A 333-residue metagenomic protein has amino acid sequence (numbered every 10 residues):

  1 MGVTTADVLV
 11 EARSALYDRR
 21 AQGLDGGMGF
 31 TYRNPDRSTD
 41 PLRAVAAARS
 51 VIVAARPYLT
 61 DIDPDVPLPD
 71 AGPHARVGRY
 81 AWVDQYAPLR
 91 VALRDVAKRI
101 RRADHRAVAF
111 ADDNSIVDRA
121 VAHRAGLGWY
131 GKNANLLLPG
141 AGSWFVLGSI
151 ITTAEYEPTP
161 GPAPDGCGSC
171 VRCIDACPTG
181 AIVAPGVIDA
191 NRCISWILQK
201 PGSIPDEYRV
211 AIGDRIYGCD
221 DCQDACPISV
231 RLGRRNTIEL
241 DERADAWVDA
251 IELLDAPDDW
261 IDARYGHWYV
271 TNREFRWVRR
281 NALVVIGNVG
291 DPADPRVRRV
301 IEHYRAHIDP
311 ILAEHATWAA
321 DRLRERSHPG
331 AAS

Functional and structural regions predicted by a protein language model:
M1-A6, A47, P310-H315, A319-S333: Long C-terminal interaction/binding lobes of large macromolecular proteins
M1-G166: Auxiliary alpha/beta "docking" domains used to position bulky ligands
R172-S195, R215-E239, V300: Iron-sulfur cluster-binding cysteine motifs and their immediate structural context in ferredoxin-like electron-transfer
Q199, Y269-E274, H303-L312, S333: Short coil turns that connect the paired helices of HEAT/ARM alpha-solenoid repeats
R243-R276, L283: Alpha-helical adaptor scaffolds
W260-R264, A293-R305, E325-S333: Amphipathic alpha-helical scaffolding segments comprising HEAT/armadillo-like alpha-solenoid repeats
V278, V297, P310-A313: Positions within the helices of HEAT/ARM-like alpha-solenoid repeats
R279-P292, E314-R326: Structural detector for internal amphipathic alpha-helices that build alpha-solenoid repeat scaffolds
